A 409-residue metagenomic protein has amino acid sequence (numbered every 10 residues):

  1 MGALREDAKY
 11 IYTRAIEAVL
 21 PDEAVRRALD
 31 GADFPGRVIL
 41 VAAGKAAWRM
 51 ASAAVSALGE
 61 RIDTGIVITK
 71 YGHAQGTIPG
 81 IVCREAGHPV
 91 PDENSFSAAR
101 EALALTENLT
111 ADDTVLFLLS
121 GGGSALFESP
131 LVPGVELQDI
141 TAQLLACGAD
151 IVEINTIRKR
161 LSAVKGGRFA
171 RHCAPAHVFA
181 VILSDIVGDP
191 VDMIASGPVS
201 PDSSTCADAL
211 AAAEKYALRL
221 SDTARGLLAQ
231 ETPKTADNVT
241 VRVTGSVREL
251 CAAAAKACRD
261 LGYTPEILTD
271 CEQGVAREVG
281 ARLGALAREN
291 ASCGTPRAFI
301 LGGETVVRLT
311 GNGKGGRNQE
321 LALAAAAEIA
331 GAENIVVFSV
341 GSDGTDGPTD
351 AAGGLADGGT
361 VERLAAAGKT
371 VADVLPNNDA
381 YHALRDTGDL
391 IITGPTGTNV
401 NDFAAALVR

Functional and structural regions predicted by a protein language model:
M1-V41, R49-M50: An N-terminal, well-structured beta->alpha segment
V41-A43, I66-T69, L116-G121, A180-I186 (+3 more regions): Short beta-strand segments
A53-I62, G80-C83, L103, E107 (+6 more regions): A glycine- and small-aliphatic-rich helix-loop capping segment at beta-alpha/alpha-beta transitions that lines
T69-A111, V152-E153, I157-R158: Glycine-rich oxoanion-binding loops at beta->alpha junctions
P133-R219: Internal gly/pro-rich beta-alpha loop/helix module that stabilizes soluble enzyme cofactors or their anionic handles
R158, F179, P201-R282, L286: Accessory alpha-helical/coil subdomains and C-terminal extensions that flank or cap enzyme catalytic cores
G262-S339, G347-P348: Active-site segments that bind and position negatively charged phosphate/pyrophosphate groups
L323-R409: Internal helix-turn-beta structural module
